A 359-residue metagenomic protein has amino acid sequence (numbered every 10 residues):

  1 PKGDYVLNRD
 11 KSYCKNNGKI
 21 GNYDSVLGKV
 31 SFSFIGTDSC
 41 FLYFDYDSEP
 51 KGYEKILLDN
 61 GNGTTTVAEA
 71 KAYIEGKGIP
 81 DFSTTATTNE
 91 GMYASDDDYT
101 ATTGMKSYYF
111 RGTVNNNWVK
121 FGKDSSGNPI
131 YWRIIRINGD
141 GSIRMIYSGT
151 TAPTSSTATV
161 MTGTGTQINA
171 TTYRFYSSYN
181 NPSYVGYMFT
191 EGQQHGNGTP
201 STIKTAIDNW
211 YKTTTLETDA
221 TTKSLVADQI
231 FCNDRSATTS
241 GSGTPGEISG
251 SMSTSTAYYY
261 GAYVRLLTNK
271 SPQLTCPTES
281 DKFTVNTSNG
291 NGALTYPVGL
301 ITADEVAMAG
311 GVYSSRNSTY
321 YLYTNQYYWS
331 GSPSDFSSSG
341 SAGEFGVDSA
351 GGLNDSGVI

Functional and structural regions predicted by a protein language model:
P1-I359: Long, domain-scale functional regions
